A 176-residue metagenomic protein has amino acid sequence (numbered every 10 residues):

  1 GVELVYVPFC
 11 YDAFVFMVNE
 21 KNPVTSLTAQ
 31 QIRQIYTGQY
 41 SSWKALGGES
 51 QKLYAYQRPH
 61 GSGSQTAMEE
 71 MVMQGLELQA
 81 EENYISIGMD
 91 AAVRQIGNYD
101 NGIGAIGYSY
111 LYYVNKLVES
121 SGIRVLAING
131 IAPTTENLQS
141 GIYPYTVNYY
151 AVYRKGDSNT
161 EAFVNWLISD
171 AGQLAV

Functional and structural regions predicted by a protein language model:
G1-V176: Exported/periplasmic ABC-transporter solute-binding proteins
